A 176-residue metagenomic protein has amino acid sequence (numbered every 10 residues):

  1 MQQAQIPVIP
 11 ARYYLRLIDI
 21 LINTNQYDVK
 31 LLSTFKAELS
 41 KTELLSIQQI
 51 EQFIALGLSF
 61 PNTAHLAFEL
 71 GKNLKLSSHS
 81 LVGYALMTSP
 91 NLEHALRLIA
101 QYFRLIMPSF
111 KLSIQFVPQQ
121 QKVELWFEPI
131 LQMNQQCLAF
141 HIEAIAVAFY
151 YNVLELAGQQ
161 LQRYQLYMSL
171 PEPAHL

Functional and structural regions predicted by a protein language model:
M1-V123, H141: N-terminal low-complexity or simple alpha-helical regulatory segments that function as activation/interaction modules
L92, L96-L176: Alpha-helical bundle regulatory/interaction domains
